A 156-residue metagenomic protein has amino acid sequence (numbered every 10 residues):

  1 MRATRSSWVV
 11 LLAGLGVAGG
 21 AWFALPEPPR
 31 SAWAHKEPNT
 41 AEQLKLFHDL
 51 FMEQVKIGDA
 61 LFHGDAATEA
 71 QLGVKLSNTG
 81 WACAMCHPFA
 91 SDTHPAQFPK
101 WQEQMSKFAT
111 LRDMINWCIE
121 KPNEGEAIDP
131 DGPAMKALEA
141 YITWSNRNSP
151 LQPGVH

Functional and structural regions predicted by a protein language model:
R2-T68, M105-H156: Post-cleavage N-terminal segment of exported redox proteins
G58, G80-A90, L138, I142: The canonical Cys-X-X-Cys-His
A66, A70-W81: Local sequence-structure signature of Cys/Sec-based thiol-disulfide redox active-site neighborhoods
S77-N78, F98-S106: Short cysteine/histidine-rich metal-coordination sites, predominantly Zn2+-binding motifs
T93-A96: Short Cys/His-rich "knuckle" micro-motifs
